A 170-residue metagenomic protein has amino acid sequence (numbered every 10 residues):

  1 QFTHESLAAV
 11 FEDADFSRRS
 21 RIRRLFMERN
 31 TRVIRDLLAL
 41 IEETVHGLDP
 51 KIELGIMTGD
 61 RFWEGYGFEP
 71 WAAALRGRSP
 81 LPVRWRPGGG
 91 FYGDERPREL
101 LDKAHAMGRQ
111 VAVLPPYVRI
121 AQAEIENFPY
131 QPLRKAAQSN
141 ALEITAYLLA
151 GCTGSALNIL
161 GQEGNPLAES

Functional and structural regions predicted by a protein language model:
Q1-L100: Polysaccharide-binding and catalytic clefts of secreted carbohydrate-active enzymes
A39, E43, G47, K51-E53 (+2 more regions): Carbohydrate-binding surfaces of carbohydrate-active enzymes
